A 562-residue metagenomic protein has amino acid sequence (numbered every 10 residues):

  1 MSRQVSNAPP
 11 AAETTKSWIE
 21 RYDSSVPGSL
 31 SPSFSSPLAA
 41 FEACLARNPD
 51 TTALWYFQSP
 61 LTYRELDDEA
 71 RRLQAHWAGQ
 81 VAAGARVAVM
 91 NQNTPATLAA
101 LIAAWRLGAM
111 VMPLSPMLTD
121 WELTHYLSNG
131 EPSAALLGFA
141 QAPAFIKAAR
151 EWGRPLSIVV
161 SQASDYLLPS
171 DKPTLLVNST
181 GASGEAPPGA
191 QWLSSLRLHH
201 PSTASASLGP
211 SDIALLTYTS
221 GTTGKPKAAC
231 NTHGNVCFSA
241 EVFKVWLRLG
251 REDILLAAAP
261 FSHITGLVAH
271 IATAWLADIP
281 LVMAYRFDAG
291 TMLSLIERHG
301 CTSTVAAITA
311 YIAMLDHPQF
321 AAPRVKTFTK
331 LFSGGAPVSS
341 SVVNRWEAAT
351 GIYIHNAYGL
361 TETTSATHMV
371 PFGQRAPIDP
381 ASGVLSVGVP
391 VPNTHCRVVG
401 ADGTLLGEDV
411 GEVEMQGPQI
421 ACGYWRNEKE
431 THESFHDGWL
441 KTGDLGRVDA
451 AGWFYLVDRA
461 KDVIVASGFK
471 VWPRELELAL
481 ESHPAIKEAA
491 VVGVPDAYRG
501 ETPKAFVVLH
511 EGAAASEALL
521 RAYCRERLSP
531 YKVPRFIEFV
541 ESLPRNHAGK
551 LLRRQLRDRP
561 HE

Functional and structural regions predicted by a protein language model:
S2-N7, H76-Q80, R106-S195, E511: Structural core segment of the AMP-binding/adenylate-forming
S59-P60, Q74-W121, G130-S133, K470 (+2 more regions): Conserved AMP-binding/adenylate-forming
T62-R64, S205, A214-F238: Conserved AMP-binding A3 loop
T97, L118, L137, G417 (+6 more regions): AMP-binding/adenylate-forming catalytic core of the ANL superfamily
T180-Y218, K225, R248-I254, G407: Conserved pre-ATP/AMP-binding loop-to-beta segment of ANL
C237-I254, S262-S303, H317: Conserved AMP-binding/adenylation subdomain of ANL enzymes
R298-A306, L315-A381, H395, D402: Gly/Ser/Thr-rich phosphate-binding loop
N393-E414, A450-A451, A513-E517, L552: Conserved beta-loop-beta connector loops within the AMP-binding
